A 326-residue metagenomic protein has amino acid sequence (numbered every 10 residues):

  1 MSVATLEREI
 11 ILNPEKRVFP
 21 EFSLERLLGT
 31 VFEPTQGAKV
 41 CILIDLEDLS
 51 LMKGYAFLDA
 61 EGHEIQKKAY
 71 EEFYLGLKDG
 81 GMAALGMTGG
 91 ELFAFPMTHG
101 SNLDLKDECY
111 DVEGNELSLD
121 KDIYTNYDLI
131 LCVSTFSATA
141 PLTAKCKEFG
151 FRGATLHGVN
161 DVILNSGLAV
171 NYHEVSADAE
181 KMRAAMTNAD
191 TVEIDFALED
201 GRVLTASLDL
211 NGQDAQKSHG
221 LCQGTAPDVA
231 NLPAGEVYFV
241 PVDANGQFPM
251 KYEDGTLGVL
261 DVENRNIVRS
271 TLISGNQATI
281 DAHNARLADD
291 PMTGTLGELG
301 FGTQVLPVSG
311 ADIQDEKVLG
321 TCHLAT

Functional and structural regions predicted by a protein language model:
M1-Q247, Y252-G255: Active-site bordering "gate/hinge" segments that shape substrate access to catalytic or cofactor-binding pockets
C41, E193-D195, Q247-P249, V259-D261 (+3 more regions): Structured core elements
M87, A189, V262, I267-V268 (+1 more regions): A broad structural signal for short, well-ordered beta-strand segments within beta-sheet-rich domains
Y127, N245, L257, L296 (+1 more regions): Short, surface-exposed beta-edge/turn micro-motifs
R202-G212, L260-N264, D281-H283: Short amphipathic beta-strand/extended segments with alternating polar/hydrophobic composition
E236-D281: Oxyanion-binding "anion nests"
R269-T326: Dual-mode signal for accessory low-complexity, basic/Gly-rich regions
